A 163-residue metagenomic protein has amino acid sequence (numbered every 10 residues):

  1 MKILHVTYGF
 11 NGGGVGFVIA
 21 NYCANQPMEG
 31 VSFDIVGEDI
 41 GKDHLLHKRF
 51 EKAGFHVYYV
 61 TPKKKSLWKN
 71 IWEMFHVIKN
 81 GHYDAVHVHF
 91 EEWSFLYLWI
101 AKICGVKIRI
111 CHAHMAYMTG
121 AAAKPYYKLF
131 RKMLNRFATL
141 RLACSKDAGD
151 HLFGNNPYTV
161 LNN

Functional and structural regions predicted by a protein language model:
M1-N163: Membrane-interface segments of envelope glycosyltransferases acting on lipid-linked substrates or membrane lipids
